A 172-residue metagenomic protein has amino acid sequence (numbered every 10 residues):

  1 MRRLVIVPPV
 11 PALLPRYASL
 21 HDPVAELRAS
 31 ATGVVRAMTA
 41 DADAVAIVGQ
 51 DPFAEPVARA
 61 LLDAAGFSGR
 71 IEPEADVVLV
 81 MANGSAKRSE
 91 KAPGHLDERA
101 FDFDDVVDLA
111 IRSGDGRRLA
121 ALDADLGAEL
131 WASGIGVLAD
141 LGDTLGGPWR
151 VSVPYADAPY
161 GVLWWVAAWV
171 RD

Functional and structural regions predicted by a protein language model:
M1-R59: A short aromatic-anchored loop/beta-hairpin motif
A40-A42, L61-I71, G146-R150: Structural alpha-beta junctions
I47-V48, G84, L141: Conserved small-residue
G49-E74, Y155: Contiguous domain-boundary segments centered on the initiation and propagation of an alpha-helix
E72-V106: Active-site beta-strand/loop microenvironment that shapes enzyme catalytic pockets
A82-S85, S89, P93, D108 (+4 more regions): A structural signal for small-residue-enriched, beta-sheet-centric alpha/beta enzyme cores and oligomeric scaffold folds
I111-A156: Polyanion-binding loop/helix "lid" in catalytic or ligand-binding cores
W149-D172: Eukaryote-biased recognition of electropositive, low-complexity segments and basic polyanion/acidic-motif-binding
